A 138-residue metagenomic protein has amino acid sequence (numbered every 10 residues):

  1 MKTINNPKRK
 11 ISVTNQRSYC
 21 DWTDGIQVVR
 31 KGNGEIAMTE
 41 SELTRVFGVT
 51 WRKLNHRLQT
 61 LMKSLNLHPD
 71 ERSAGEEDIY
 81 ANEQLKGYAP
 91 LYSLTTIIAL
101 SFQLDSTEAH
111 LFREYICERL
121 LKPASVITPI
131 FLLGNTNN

Functional and structural regions predicted by a protein language model:
M1-E42, V46-F47, W51, I79-N138: Positively charged, aromatic-accented nucleic-acid-binding surfaces
R52, H56: Key DNA-contact positions within bacterial/archaeal DNA-binding proteins
R57, L61: Residues in the recognition helix of alpha-helical DNA-binding motifs
N66-N82: Short Lys/Arg-enriched helix C-cap and helix-to-coil transition segments that create basic nucleic-acid-contact patches
